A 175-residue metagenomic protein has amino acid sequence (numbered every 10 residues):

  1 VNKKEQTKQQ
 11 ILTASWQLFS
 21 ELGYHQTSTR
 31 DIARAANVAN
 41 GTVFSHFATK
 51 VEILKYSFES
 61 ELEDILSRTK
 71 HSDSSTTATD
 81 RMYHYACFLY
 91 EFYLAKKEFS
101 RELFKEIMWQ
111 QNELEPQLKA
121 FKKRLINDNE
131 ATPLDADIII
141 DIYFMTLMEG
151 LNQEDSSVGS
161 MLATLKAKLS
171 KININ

Functional and structural regions predicted by a protein language model:
V1-L22, T27-V38, E52: Basic, helix-initiating cap at the start of DNA-binding domains
A36-F47: Short hydrophobic/aromatic patch on the recognition helix
T49-I53, E98: A secondary-structure capping/hinge motif
I53-E61, L103: Alpha-helical DNA-contacting segments of helix-turn-helix folds
Y56, K70-A95: Hydrophobic alpha-helical connector segments
H71, E102-Q110: Short linear capping/connector segments at secondary-structure termini
I107-I138, S160-A163: Amphipathic alpha-helical packing segments from all-alpha helical-bundle domains
A131-K171: Hydrophobic alpha-helical segments that form the core of small-molecule binding pockets and/or dimer interfaces
